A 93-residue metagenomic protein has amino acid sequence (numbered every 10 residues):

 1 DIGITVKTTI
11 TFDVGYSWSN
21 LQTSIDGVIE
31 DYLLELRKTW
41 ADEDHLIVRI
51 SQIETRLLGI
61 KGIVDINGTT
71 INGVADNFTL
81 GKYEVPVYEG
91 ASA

Functional and structural regions predicted by a protein language model:
D1-A93: Acidic, low-complexity glycine/serine/threonine-rich segments
